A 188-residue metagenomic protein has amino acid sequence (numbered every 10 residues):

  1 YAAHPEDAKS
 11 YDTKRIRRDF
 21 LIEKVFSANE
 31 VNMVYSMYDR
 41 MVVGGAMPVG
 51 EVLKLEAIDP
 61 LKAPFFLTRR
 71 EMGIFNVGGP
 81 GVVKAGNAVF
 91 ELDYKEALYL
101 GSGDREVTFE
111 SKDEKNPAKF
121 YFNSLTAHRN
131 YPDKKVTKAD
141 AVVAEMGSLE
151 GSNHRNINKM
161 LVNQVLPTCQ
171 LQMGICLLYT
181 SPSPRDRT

Functional and structural regions predicted by a protein language model:
A2-D59: Intrinsically disordered, low-complexity, positively charged segments
V34-S36, T68, L166-C169: Short, surface-exposed loop/turn motifs at beta-strand boundaries within globular domains
D39-M41, G45-G50, L67-G86, S181: Glycine- and acidic-residue-biased ligand/ion/polar-headgroup-sensing regions
V83-K84, L100, E106-D113: Short beta-strand His + acidic residue motifs that chelate non-heme Fe in jelly-roll/DSBH and cupin folds
N87-S102: Short acidic-glycine-tyrosine-enriched beta hairpin
E110-S111, N116-T168: Surface-exposed beta-loop interaction hotspot
G174: A conserved mid-domain beta-alpha-beta active-site/ligand-binding segment of alpha/beta enzyme cores
Y179-T188: Conserved small/polar residues in nucleotide/adenosyl-binding loops
